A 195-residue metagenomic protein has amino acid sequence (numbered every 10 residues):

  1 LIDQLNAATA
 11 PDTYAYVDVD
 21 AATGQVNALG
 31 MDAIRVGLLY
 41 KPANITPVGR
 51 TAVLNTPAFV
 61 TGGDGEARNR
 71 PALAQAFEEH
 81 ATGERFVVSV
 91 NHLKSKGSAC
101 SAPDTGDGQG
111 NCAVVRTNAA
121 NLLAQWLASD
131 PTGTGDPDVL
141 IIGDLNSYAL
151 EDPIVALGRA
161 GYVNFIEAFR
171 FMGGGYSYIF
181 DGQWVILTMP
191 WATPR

Functional and structural regions predicted by a protein language model:
L1-R195: Divalent cation-coordinating acidic motifs and surrounding scaffolds that mediate Ca2+/Mg2+/Mn2+/Zn2+-dependent binding
